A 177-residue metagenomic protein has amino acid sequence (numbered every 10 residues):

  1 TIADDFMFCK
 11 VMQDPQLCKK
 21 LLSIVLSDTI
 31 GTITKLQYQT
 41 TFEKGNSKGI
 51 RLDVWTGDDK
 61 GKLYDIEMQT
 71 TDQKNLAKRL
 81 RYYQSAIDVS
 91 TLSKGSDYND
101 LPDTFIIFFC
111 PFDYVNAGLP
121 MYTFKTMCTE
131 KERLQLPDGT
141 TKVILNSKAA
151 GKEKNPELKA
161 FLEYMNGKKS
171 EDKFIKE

Functional and structural regions predicted by a protein language model:
T1-E177: Elongated, amphipathic alpha-helical interaction scaffolds
